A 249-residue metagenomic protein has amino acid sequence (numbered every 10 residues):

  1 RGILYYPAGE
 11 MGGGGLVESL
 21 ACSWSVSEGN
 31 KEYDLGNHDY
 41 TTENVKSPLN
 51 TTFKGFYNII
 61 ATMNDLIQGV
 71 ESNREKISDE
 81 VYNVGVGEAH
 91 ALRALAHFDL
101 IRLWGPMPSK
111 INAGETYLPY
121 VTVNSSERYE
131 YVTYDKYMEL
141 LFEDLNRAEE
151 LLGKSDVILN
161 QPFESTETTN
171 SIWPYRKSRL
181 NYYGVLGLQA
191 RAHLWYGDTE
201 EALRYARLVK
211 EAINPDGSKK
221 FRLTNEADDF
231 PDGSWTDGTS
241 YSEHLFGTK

Functional and structural regions predicted by a protein language model:
R1-S19, Y134, F230-P231: Acidic, glycine-rich segments characteristic of secretory precursors and extracytoplasmic regions
G2, V132-E139, K177-Y183, W195-K249: Extended ligand-binding clefts on enzyme/binding-domain cores
N30-W104, E127-D135, E150-L152: Conserved, well-structured interaction surfaces
T62, Y137, D144, L151 (+1 more regions): Alpha-helical solenoid repeat scaffolds, predominantly canonical TPR units
S72-Y82, L152-R176: Flexible helix-coil transition and linker loops at the boundaries of alpha-helical arrays
E80, W104-E139, E143: Short coil/linker segments at helix-helix boundaries
H90, L186-H193: TPR/Sel1-like alpha-solenoid repeat signature
I101-P108, D156, W195-G197: Short coil/turn linking the two alpha-helices of tandem helical-hairpin repeats
